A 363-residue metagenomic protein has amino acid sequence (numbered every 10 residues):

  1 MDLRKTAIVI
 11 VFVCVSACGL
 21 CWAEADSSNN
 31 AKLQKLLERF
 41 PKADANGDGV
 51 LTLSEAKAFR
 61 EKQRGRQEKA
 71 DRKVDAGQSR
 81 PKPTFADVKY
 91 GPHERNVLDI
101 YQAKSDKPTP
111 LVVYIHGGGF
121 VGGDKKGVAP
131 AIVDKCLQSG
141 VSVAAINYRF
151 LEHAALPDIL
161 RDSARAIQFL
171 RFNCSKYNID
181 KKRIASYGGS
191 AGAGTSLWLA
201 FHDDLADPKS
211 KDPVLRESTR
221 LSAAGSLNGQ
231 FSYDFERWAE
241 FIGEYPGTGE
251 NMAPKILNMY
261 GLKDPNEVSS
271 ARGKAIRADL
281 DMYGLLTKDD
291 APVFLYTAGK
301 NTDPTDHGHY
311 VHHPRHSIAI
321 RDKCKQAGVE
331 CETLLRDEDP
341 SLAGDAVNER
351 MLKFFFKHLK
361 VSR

Functional and structural regions predicted by a protein language model:
D44-D48: Acidic carboxylate motifs that coordinate Ca2+ or other divalent cations, activating on Asp/Glu
E68-K107, K274, T287: N-terminal cap/lid segment of alpha/beta-hydrolase-fold proteins
G77-K82, H93, L205, F235-L285 (+2 more regions): Mobile cap/lid helix-loop segments that gate and shape the active-site cleft of serine hydrolases
D99, V293-G308, P314-R363: C-terminal catalytic histidine-bearing segment of alpha/beta-hydrolase fold enzymes
P108-G119: Short beta-strand element of the alpha/beta-hydrolase
K126-A144: Short amphipathic alpha-helix adjacent to the substrate-entry channel of hydrolases
R165-E244: Primarily recognizes the serine-hydrolase "nucleophile elbow" in alpha/beta-hydrolase and SGNH/GDSL folds
S210-G243, S269-H307: The feature captures the conserved acid-bearing segment of alpha/beta-hydrolase catalytic domains
